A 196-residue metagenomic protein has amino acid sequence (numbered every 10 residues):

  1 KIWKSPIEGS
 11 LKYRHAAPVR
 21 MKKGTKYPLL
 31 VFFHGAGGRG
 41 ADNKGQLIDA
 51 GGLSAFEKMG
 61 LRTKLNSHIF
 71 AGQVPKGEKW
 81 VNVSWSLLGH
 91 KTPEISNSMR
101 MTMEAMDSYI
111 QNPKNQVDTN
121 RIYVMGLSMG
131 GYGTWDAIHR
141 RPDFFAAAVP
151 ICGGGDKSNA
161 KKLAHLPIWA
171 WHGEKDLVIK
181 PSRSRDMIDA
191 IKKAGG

Functional and structural regions predicted by a protein language model:
K1-L29, S67, M101, M125-L127 (+4 more regions): A domain-start/cap signature at the N-terminus of enzymes
M21-T25, K79-S128: Gly/Ser-rich "nucleophile elbow"/oxyanion-hole loop immediately N-terminal to the catalytic nucleophile in hydrolases
L29, A36-R100: Active-site machinery of serine-nucleophile hydrolases
V31-F33, I151: Alpha/beta-hydrolase
F33-G35, H172: The conserved beta1-alpha1 loop
K44-Q46, K180-A190: Short alpha-helix in the alpha/beta-hydrolase fold that links the catalytic acid
Q111-A164: Primarily recognizes the serine-hydrolase "nucleophile elbow" in alpha/beta-hydrolase and SGNH/GDSL folds
W169-H172, D176: Short beta-strand/loop motif that positions the catalytic acidic residue of the alpha/beta-hydrolase fold
